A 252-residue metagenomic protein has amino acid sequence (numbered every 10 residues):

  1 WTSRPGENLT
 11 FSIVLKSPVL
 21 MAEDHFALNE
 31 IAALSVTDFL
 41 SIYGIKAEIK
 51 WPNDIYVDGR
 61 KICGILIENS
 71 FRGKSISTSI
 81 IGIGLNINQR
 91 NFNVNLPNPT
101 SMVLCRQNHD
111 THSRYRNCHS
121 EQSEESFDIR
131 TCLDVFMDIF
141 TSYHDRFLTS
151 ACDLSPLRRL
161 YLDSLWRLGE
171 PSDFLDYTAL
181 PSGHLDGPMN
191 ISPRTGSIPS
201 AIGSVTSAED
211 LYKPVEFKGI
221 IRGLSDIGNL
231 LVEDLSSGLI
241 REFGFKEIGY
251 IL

Functional and structural regions predicted by a protein language model:
W1-P18, L28-N29: DPxDG-like acidic metal-binding loop motif
P18-M21, A27-A47, V57-L252: Long, positively charged amphipathic alpha-helical accessory segments at protein N-termini or as interdomain linkers
